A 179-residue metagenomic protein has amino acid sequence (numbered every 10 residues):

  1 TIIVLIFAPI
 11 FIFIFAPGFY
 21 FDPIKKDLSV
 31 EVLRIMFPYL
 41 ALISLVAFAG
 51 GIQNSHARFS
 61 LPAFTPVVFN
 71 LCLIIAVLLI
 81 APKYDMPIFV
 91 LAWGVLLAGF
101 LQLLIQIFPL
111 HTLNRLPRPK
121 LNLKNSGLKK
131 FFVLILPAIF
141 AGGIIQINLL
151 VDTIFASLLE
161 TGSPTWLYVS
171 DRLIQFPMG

Functional and structural regions predicted by a protein language model:
T1-G179: Membrane-embedded alpha-helical bundles of multi-pass transporters/translocases, especially carrier/permease families
